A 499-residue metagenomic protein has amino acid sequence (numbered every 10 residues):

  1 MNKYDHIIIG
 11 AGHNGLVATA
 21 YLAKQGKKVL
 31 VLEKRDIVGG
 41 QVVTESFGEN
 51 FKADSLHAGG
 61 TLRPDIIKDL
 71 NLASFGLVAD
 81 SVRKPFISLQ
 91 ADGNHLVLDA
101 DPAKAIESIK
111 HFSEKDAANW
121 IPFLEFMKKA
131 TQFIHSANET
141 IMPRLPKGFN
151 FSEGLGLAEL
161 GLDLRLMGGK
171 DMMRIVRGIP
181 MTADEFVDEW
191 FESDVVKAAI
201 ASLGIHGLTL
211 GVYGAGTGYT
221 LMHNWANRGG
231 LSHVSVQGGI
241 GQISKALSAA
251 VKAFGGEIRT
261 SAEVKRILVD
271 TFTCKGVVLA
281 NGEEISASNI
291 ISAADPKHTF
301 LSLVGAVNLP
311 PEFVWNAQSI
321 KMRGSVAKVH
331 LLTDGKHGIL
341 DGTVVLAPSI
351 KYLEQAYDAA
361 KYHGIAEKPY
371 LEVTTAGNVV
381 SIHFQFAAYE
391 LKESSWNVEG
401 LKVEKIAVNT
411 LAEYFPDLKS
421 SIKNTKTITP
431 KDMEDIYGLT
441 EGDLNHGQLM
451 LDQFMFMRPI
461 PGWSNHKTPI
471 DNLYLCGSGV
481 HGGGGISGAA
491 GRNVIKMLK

Functional and structural regions predicted by a protein language model:
M1-I37, Q41-V42, I109, K115 (+3 more regions): Structural core of flavin- and non-heme-iron oxidoreductases, emphasizing the beta-strand/alpha-helix scaffold
N2-P146: N-terminal glycine-rich phosphate/pyrophosphate-binding loop and immediately adjacent elements
Q90-D92, L210-G216, L268-K275: A short, glycine/Asx- and small/polar-enriched loop/turn that sits immediately N-terminal to a beta-strand
K128-F254, L439-Q448, D452-F454: Active-site/ligand-binding neighborhood in enzyme catalytic cores
S193, K197-G211, N227, K368-Y370 (+1 more regions): A glycine-rich dinucleotide-binding beta-alpha-beta segment and adjacent secondary-structure elements that constitute
L231-Q237, K245, G256, E263-G377: Mid-domain catalytic core of redox enzymes that form a hydrophobic substrate pocket/lid adjacent to a catalytic redox
D334-E434: C-terminal segments that line or cap access tunnels to active or ligand-binding sites in enzymes and enzyme-associated
S478-L498: A conserved FAD-binding loop/helix module that cradles the flavin
